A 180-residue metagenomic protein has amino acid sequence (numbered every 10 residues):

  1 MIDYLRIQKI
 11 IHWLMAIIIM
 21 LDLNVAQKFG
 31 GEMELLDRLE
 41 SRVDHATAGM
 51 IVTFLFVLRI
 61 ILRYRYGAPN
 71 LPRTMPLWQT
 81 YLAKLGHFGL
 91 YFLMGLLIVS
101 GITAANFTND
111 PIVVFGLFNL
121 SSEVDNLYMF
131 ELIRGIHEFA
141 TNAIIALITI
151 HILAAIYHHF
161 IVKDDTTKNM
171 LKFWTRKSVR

Functional and structural regions predicted by a protein language model:
M1-R180: Membrane-embedded alpha-helical bundles that constitute the cytochrome b-like, heme-associated redox core of multi-pass
